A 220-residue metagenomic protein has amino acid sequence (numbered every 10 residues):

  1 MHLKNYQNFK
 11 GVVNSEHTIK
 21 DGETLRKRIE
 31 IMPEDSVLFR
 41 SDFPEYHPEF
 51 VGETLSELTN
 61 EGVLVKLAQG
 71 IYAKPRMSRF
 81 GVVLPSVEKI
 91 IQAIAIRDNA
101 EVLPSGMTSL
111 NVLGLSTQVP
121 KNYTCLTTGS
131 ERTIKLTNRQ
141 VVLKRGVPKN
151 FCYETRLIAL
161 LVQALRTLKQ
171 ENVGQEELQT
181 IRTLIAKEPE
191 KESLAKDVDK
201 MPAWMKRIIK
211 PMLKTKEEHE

Functional and structural regions predicted by a protein language model:
M1-S15: Short, intrinsically disordered or compositionally biased N-terminal tails of bacterial proteins
S15-I94: Short beta-edge/loop segments at beta->alpha junctions of small alpha/beta modules that act as binding/recognition
L67-G70, D98-L136: Short gly/ser-rich loop at a beta-strand->alpha-helix junction or flexible surface loop bordering the NTP-binding
I94-R97, L168: Alpha-helix C-capping/helix-to-loop hinge sites
K135, V141-R145: A short, charged helix-loop
G146-E220: Hydrophobic alpha-helical interaction segments
